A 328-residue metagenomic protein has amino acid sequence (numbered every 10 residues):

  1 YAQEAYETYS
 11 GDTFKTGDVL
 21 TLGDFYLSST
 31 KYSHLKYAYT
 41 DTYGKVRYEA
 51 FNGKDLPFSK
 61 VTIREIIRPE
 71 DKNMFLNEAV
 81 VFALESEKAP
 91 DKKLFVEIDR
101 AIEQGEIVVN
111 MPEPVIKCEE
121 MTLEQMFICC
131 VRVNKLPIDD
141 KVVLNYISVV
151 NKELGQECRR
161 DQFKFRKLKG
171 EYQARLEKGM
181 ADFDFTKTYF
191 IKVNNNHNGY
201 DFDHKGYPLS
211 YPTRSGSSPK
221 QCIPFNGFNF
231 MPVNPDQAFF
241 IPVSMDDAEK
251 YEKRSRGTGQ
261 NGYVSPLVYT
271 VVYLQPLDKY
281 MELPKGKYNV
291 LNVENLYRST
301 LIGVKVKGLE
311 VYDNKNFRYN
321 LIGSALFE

Functional and structural regions predicted by a protein language model:
Y9-R47: Short coil-to-beta transition motif at edge beta-strands of beta-rich domains
E49-T62: Short coil-to-beta-strand transition motifs
D55, L76-N77: Short coil-to-beta strand junction motifs in C2/discoidin
S59, E65, A79-P114, T186-E328: Mature extracytoplasmic/lumenal regions of exported proteins
R64-N73: Short, conserved beta-turn/loop elements at beta-strand boundaries and strand-helix junctions
I116-F185: N-terminal Sec/ER secretory leader and immediately downstream segment of secreted/extracellular precursors
